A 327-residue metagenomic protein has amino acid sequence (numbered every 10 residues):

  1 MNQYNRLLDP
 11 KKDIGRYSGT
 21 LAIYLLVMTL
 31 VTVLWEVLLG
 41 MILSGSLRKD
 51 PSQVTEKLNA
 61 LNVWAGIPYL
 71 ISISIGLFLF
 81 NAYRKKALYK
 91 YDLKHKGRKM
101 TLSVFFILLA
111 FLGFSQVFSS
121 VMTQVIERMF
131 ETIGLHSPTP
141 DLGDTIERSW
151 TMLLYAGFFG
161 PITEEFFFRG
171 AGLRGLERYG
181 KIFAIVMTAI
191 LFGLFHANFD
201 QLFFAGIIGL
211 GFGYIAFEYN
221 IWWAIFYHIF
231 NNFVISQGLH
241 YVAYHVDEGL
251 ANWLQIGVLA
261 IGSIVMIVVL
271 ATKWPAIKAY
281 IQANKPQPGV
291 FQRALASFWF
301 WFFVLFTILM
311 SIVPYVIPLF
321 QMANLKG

Functional and structural regions predicted by a protein language model:
M1, A60-K90, Y179, A184-M187 (+1 more regions): Alpha-helical transmembrane segments and their immediate interhelical/interface regions in integral membrane proteins
N2-L26, E56-L61, A87-F118, Q282-I308: Interfacial transmembrane-helix boundary/kink motif in multi-pass membrane proteins
D13-L21, K49-A65, T139-E147, L239-V258 (+1 more regions): Membrane-interface segments at the starts/ends of alpha-helical transmembrane spans
L26-I42, Q116-V121, S311-L319: Alpha-helical transmembrane segments of multi-pass membrane proteins
M28-R84, L254-A260, G327: Alpha-helical transmembrane segments in multi-pass membrane proteins
S44-N59, K90-T163, V316-G327: Juxtamembrane helix-loop-helix connectors linking adjacent transmembrane helices in multi-pass membrane enzymes
S74-A87, V121-I126, I264-Q282: Membrane-water interface of transmembrane alpha-helices
W150-L319, A323, G327: Transmembrane helix-loop-helix hairpins at the membrane interface of multi-pass integral membrane proteins
